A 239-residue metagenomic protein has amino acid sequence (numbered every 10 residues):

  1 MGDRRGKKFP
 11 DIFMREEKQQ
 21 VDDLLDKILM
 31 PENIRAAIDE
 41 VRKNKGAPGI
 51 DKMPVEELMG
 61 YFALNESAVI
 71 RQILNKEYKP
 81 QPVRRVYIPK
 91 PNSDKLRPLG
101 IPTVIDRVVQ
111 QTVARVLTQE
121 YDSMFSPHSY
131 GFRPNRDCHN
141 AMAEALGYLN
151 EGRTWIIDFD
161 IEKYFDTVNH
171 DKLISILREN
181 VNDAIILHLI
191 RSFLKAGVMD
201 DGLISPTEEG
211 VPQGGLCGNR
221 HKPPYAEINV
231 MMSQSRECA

Functional and structural regions predicted by a protein language model:
M1-R35: Charged, compositionally biased N-terminal leader segments and the immediate start of the first structured element
G6, F62, K79-Q81: Extended, charge-enriched "interface" segments that sit outside catalytic cores
R42, G46-M53: Short, charged alpha-helical motifs in flexible N/C-terminal segments and linkers
G60-L64, A68-R71, N75: Intein modules and their embedded homing endonuclease domains
Q72-Y87, N92-K95, M124-A239: Conserved polymerase palm-domain catalytic core
P98-T103: Conserved phosphate-binding loops in nucleotide/dinucleotide-binding enzymes
V104-I105, V109-T112, L146, I174: Duplex nucleic acid-engaging cores and interfaces of nucleic-acid transaction enzymes
Q111, R115-H128: Electropositive, glycine- and tryptophan-enriched low-complexity nucleic-acid-binding patches
